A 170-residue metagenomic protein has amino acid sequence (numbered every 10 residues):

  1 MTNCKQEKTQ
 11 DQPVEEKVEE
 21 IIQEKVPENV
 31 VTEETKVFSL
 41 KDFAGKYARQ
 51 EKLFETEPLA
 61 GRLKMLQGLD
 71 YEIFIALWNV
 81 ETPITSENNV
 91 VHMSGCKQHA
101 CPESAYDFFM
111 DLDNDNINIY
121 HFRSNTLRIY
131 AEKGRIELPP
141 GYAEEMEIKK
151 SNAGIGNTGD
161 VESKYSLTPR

Functional and structural regions predicted by a protein language model:
C4-E7: Bacterial signal peptide processing site
D11-K36: Post-signal peptide N-terminal segment of mature Sec-exported envelope proteins
E33-A48, E57, N125-R170: C-terminal partner/receptor-binding element of secreted or periplasmic proteins
E51: Phosphate-rich ligand and nucleic-acid binding surfaces
E57-Y120: Mature extracytoplasmic domains of secretory-pathway proteins
